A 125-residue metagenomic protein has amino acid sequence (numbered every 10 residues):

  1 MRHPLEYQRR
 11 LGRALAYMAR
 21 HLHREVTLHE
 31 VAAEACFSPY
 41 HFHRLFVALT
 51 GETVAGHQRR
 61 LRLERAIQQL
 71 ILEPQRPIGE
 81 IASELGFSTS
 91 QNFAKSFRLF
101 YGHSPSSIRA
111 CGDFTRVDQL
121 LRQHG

Functional and structural regions predicted by a protein language model:
M1-L5, I71, K95-G125: …primarily DNA-binding HTH/wHTH and HhH modules…
M1-R2, R13, E25-L61, A82-S104: Basic/polar phosphate-binding segments, predominantly the helix-turn-helix DNA-binding elements of transcriptional
P4, P39, P74-P77: Proline-rich intrinsically disordered, low-complexity coils
G12-H29, L49-E84, C111-G125: Terminal helix-turn-helix DNA-binding modules in bacterial transcription factors
